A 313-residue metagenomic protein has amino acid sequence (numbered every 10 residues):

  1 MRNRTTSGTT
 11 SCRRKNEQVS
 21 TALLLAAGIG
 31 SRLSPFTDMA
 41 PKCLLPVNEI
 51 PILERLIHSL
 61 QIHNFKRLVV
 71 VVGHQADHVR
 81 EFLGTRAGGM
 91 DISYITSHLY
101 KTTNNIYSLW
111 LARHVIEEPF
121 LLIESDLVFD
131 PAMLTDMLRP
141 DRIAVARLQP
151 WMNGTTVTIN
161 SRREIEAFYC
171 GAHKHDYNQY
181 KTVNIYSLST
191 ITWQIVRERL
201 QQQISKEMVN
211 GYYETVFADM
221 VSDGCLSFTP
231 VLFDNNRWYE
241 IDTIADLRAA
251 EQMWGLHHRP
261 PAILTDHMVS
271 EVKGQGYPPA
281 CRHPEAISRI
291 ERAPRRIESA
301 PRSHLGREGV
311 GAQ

Functional and structural regions predicted by a protein language model:
R2, S11-L24, I50-P119, C281: Conserved N-terminal catalytic core of the sugar/cofactor nucleotidyltransferase
K15-A22, Q179-Y277, C281: Conserved alpha/beta core of the MobA/IspD/sugar-nucleotide pyrophosphorylase nucleotidyltransferase superfamily
T21-F36: A phosphate-binding catalytic loop at a beta-strand-loop-alpha-helix junction that coordinates phosphoryl groups
M39-I52: Short catalytic helix/loop segments, enriched in acidic residues and glycine and frequently bearing histidine
C43, D91-S93, E164, S227-T229: Conserved beta-strand segments of alpha/beta enzyme cores
P119-V128: Short beta-strand-to-loop acidic/aromatic patch adjacent to the donor-nucleotide binding site
D130-I204, R296: Conserved core of the sugar-phosphate nucleotidyltransferase
R282, I287-I297, P301-Q313: Long, low-complexity, intrinsically disordered segments
